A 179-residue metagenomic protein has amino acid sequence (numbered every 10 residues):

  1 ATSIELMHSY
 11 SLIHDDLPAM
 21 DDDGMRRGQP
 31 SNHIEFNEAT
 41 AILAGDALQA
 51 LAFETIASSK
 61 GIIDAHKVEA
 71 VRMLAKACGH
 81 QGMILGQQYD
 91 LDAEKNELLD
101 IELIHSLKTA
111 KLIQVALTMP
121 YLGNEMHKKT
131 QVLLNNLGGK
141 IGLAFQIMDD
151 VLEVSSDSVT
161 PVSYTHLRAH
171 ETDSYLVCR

Functional and structural regions predicted by a protein language model:
A1-K95: Acidic catalytic motifs of isoprenoid enzymes
A1-M20, R72-I84, A110-Y121, Q131-V159: Active-site alpha-helical segments that house and flank conserved acidic catalytic motifs for diphosphate chemistry
N37-A41, I101, H105-S106: Solvent-exposed loop and edge beta-strand segments that line ligand/cofactor-binding and catalytic clefts
L51-S59, V115-N124: Well-ordered alpha-helical scaffold segments within catalytic/enzyme domains
I63-K67, H127-L133: Residue-level recognition of alpha-helical structural elements
L98: Anionic-ligand binding region
T165-T172: Conserved small/polar residues in nucleotide/adenosyl-binding loops
L176-C178: Hydrophobic alpha-helical segments, chiefly the membrane-spanning helices and signal/signal-anchor peptides
